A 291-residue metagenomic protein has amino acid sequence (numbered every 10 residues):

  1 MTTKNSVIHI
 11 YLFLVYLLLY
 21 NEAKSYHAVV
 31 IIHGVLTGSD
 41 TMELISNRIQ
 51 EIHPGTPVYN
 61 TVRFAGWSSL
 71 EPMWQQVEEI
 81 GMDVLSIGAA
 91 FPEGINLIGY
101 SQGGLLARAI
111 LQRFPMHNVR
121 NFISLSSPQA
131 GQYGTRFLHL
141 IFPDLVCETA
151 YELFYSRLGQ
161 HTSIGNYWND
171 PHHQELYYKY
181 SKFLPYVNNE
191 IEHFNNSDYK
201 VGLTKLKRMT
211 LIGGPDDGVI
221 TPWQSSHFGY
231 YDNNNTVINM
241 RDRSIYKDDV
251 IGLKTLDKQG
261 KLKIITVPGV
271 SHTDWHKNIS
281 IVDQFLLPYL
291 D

Functional and structural regions predicted by a protein language model:
T2, L14-A28: N-terminal signal peptide
T2-H9: Bacterial N-terminal signal peptides that target proteins for export
E22-R63: Short, surface-exposed "cap/lid" segments of acyl-processing enzymes
H27, H33, W74-Y177, V219: Serine-dependent carboxylesterase/thioesterase catalytic core of lipase-like alpha/beta-hydrolase/SGNH enzymes
V29-I31, P57-T61, F122, M209-L211 (+1 more regions): Conserved beta-strand scaffold positions in the cores of enzyme catalytic domains, especially in NTP/NDP-utilizing
A65-V77: Catalytic nucleophile-loop/oxyanion-hole region of alpha/beta-hydrolase and closely related hydrolase-like folds
H161-W223: Serine-hydrolase catalytic core
Y199-D291: C-terminal catalytic-base region of ester-bond hydrolases, centering on the histidine of the charge-relay
